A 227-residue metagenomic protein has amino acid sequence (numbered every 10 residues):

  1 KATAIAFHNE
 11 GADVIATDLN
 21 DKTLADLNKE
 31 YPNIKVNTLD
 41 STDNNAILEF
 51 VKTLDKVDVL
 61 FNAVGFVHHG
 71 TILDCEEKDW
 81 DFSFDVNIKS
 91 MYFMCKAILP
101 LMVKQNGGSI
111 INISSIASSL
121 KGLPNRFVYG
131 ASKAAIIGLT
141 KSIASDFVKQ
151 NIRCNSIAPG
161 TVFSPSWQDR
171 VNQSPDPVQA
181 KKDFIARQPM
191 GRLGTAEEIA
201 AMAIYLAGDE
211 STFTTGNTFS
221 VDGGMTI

Functional and structural regions predicted by a protein language model:
K1-D13: Canonical Rossmann dinucleotide-binding motif of NAD(H)/NADP(H)-dependent dehydrogenases/reductases, specifically
T71-I72, E76-F84, F184: Substrate-binding pocket helix/loop in short-chain dehydrogenase/reductase
Y92, R192-V221, T226: C-terminal substrate-recognition "lid" of short-chain dehydrogenase/reductases
C95, S132, T140: Active-site helix of classical SDR
S115: Residue(s) in the substrate-gating loop at a strand-loop-helix junction that position the organic substrate next
V148, R153, T214-G216: Short, small/polar-rich loop/turn modules that mediate ligand/substrate recognition or access, typified
P159-D169: Short, flexible catalytic-loop segment of classical short-chain dehydrogenase/reductase
